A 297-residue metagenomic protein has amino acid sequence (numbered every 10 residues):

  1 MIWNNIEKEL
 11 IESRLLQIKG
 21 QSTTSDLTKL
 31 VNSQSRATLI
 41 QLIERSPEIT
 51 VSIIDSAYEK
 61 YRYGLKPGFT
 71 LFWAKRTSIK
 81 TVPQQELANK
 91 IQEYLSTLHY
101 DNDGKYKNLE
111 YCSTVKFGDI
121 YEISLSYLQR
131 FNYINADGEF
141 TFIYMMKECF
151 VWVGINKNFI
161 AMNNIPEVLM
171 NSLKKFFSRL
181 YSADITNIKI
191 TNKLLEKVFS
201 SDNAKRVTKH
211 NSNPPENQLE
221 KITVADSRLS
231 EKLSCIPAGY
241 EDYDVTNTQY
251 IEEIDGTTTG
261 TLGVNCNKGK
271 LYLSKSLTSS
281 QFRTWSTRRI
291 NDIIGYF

Functional and structural regions predicted by a protein language model:
M1-W152, P166-E167, S172-K175, A183-A238 (+1 more regions): Intrinsically disordered, low-complexity polar/charged tails and linkers
K116, V153-I155, V264-C266: Generic beta-strand structural signal
K157-N164: Short glycine/threonine-rich beta-strand-turn micro-motifs
E220-F297: A eukaryote-biased signal for long
